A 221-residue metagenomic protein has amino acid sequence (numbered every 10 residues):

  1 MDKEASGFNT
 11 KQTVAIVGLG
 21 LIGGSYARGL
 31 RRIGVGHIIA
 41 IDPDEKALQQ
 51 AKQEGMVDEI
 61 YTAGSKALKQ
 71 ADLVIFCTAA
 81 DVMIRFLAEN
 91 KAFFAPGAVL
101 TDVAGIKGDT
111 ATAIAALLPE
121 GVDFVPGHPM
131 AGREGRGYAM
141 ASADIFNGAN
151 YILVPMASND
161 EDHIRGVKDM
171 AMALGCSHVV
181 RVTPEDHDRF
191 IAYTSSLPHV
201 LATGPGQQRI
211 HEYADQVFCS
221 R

Functional and structural regions predicted by a protein language model:
D2-K69: NAD(P)+-binding Rossmann beta1-loop-alpha1 motif at the extreme N-terminus of oxidoreductases
T13, H37, D123, N150 (+1 more regions): Residues at the starts of beta-strands that form the adenosine-phosphate
V57, A71, G97, G148-A149 (+1 more regions): Short, well-ordered alpha-helix to beta-strand connector turns
G64-F94, A98-T101: Rossmann-like NAD(P)-binding element
T78-A80, A104-G105, P129, A157: Short glycine-/small-residue-rich Rossmann-like dinucleotide-binding loops
E89-A139: Rossmann-like NAD(P)(H) cofactor-binding subdomain of soluble oxidoreductases
I145-R221: Internal alpha-helical scaffold of NAD(P)-dependent oxidoreductase catalytic cores
